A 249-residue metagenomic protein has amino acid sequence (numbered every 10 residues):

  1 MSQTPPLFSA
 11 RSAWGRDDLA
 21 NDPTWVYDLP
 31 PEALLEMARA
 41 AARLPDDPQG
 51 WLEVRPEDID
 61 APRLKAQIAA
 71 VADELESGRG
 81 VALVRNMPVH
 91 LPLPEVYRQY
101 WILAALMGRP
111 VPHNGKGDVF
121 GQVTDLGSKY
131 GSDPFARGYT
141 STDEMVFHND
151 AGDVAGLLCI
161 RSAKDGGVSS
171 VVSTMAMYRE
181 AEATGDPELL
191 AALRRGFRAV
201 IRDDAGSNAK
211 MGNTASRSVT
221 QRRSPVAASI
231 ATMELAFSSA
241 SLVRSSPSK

Functional and structural regions predicted by a protein language model:
M1-L64, A69-A70, S77, A82 (+5 more regions): Active-site environment of non-heme Fe oxygenases that use a 2-His-1-carboxylate facial triad
L64-K65, D73, S77, L93-Q99 (+1 more regions): A surface-exposed partner-binding patch
Y100-V111: A short alpha->loop->secondary-structure connector
K116-D118: Transmembrane-helix bundle segments that line or gate the permeation/cavity pathway in multi-pass membrane proteins
